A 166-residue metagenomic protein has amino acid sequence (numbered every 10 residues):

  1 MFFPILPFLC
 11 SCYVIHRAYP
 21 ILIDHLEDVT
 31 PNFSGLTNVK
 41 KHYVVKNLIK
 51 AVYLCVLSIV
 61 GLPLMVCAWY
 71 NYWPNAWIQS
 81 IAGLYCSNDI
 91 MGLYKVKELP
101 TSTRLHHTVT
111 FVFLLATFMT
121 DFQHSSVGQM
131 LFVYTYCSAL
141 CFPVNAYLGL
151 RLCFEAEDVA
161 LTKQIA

Functional and structural regions predicted by a protein language model:
M1-I5, G61-A82, I90-T108, L115-Y136 (+1 more regions): Membrane-lumen (extracellular) interface motif
M1-K97: N-terminal signal-anchor/initial transmembrane insertion module of eukaryotic multi-pass membrane proteins
L9-L26, L48, F132-A166: Eukaryotic multi-pass alpha-helical transmembrane domains
